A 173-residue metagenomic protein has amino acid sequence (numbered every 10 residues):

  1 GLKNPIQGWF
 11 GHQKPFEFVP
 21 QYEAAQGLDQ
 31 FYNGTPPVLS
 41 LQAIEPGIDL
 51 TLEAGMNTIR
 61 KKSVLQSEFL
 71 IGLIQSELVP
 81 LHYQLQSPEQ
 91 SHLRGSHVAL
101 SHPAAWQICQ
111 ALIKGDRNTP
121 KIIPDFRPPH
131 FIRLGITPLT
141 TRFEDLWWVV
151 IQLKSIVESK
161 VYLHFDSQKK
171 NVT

Functional and structural regions predicted by a protein language model:
G1-K62, E68: Active-site C-terminal subdomain of aminotransferase-like
L28, L93-H97, P129-R133: Short, solvent-exposed beta-strand edge segments and adjacent coil->beta transition regions
F31, S87, K121-P124: Short beta-strand/turn micro-motifs at beta-sheet edges
S40, Q90-H92, F126-H130: Short, flexible turn/loop "capping" segments at secondary-structure junctions
L50, L73, I156: Short alpha-helical functional segments enriched in proximate histidine and acidic residues
V64-E68, Q75-R117, I136: Conserved PLP-binding catalytic core of the aspartate aminotransferase-like
A111-T173: PLP-dependent enzyme catalytic core of the Aspartate aminotransferase-like
